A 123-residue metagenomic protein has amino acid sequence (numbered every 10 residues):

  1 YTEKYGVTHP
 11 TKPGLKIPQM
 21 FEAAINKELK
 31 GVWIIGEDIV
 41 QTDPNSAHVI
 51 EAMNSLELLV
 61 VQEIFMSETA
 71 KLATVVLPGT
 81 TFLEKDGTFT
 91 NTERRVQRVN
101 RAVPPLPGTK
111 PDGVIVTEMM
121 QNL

Functional and structural regions predicted by a protein language model:
Y1-L123: Non-catalytic alpha/beta scaffold blocks inside enzyme catalytic domains
